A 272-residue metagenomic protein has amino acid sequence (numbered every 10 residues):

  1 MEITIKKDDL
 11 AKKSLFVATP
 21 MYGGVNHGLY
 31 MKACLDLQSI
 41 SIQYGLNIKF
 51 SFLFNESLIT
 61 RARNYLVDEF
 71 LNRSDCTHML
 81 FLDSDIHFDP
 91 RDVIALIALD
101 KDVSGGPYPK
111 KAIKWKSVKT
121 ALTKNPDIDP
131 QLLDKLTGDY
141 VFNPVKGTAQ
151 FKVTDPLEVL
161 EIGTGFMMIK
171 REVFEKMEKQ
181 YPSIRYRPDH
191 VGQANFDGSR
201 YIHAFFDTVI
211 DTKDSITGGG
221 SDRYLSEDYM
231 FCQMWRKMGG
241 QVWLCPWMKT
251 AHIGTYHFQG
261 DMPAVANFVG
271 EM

Functional and structural regions predicted by a protein language model:
M1-S57, R61: N-proximal low-complexity "stem/linker" segments adjacent to membrane-targeting elements
I5-F16, Q180-M272: C-terminal catalytic/acceptor-binding lobe
G23, I40, A112, A266-E271: Cationic, hydrophobic amphipathic alpha-helical membrane-interacting segments
N64-H78: Active-site nucleotide-sugar/metal-binding loop of Leloir-type enzymes
Y65, E172, M230: Active-site phosphate/pyrophosphate-handling residues
D75-H87: Short beta-strand-to-loop acidic/aromatic patch adjacent to the donor-nucleotide binding site
H78, D102-V103, V242: Short, Asp-centered acidic motifs that coordinate Mg2+ and/or phosphate in catalytic or ligand-binding sites
D89-V209, K213: Conserved catalytic core of nucleotide-sugar-dependent glycosyltransferases
